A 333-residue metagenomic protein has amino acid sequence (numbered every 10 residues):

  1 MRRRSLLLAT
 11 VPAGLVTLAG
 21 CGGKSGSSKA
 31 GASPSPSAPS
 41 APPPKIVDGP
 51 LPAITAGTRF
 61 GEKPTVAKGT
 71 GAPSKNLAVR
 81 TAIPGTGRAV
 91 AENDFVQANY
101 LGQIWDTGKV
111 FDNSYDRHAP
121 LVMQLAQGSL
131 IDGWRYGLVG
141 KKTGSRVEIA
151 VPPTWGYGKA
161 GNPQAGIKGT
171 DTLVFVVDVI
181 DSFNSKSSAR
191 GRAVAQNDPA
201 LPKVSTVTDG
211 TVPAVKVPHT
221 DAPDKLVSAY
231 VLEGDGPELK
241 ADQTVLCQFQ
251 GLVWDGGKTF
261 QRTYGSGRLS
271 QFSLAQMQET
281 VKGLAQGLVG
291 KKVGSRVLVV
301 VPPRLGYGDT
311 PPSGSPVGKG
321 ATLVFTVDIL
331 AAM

Functional and structural regions predicted by a protein language model:
R2-M333: Cross-family detector of peptidyl-prolyl cis-trans isomerase
